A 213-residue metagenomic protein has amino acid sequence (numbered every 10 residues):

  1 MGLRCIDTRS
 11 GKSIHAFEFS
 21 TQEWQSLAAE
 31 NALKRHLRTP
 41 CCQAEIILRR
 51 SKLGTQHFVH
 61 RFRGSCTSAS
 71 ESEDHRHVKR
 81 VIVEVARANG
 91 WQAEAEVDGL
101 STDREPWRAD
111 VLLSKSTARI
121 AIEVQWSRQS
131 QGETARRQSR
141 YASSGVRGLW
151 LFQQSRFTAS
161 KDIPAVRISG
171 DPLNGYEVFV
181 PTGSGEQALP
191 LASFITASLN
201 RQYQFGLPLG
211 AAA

Functional and structural regions predicted by a protein language model:
M1-C5, R9-H15, A32, A159-A213: Non-catalytic C-terminal interaction segments of nucleic acid-processing enzymes
M1-V85: Nuclease-adjacent, charged terminal/linker segments that flank catalytic cores
L27-N31, Q43-L48, V85-A121, R128-S130: Active-site metal-binding core of divalent-cation-utilizing nuclease and nuclease-like domains
S70-E71, Q125-S127: A generic structural signal for short
S101-T102, A109, W126-P181: Catalytic cores of nucleic-acid endonucleases
